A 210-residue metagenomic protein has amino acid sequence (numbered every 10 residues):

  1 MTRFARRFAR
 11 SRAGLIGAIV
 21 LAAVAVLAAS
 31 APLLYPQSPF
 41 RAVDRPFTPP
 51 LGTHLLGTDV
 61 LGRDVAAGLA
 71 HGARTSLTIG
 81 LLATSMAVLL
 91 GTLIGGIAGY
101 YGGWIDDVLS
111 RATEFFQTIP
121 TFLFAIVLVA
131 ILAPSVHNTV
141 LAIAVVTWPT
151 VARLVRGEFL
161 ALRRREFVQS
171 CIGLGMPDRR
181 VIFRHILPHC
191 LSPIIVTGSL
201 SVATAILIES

Functional and structural regions predicted by a protein language model:
M1-T92, G96-I97, W104, T118 (+3 more regions): Gly/Trp-centered helix-boundary motif
L15-I19, V108, R179, F183: Signature of the 12-TM Major Facilitator Superfamily
G17-V20, D44, A70, T113 (+7 more regions): Residue-level signature of the transmembrane alpha-helical cores of Major Facilitator Superfamily-type secondary
A28-A29, F116-Q117, V145-V146, R184-H185 (+1 more regions): Hydrophobic alpha-helical transmembrane segments of integral membrane proteins, especially lipid-exposed positions
L55, D59, V65, L89-L90 (+5 more regions): Generic hydrophobic transmembrane alpha-helix motif, especially the helices
T58-R63, Y100-Y101, L160, S170-H189: Short helix-to-coil transition segments within interhelical loops that connect adjacent transmembrane helices
R74-L90, A125, L160, R179-E209: Transmembrane alpha-helices
